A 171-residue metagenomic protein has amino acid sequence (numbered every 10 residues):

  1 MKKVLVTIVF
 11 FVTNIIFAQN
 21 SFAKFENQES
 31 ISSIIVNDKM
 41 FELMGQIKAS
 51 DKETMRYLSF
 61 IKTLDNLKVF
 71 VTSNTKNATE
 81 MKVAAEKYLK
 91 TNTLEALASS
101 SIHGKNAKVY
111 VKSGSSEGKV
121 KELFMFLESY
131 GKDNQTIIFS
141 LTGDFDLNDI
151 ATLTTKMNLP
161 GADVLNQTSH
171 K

Functional and structural regions predicted by a protein language model:
M1-F25: Bacterial Sec-dependent N-terminal signal peptides
Q19, K82, L147-I150: Alpha-helix initiation and N-capping motif
A23-A85: Early exported N-terminus immediately downstream of N-terminal targeting peptides
L67, Y88-T91, L153-K156, P160: Structured segments of extracytoplasmic/periplasmic soluble domains in secreted or envelope-associated proteins
A78, S113-G118, M157-N158, S169-K171: A general structural signal for short secondary-structure boundary/capping elements
A84-D144: Surface-exposed, polar helix/loop patches in the mature regions of secreted/periplasmic/lumenal proteins that form
G143-K171: C-terminal partner/receptor-binding element of secreted or periplasmic proteins
